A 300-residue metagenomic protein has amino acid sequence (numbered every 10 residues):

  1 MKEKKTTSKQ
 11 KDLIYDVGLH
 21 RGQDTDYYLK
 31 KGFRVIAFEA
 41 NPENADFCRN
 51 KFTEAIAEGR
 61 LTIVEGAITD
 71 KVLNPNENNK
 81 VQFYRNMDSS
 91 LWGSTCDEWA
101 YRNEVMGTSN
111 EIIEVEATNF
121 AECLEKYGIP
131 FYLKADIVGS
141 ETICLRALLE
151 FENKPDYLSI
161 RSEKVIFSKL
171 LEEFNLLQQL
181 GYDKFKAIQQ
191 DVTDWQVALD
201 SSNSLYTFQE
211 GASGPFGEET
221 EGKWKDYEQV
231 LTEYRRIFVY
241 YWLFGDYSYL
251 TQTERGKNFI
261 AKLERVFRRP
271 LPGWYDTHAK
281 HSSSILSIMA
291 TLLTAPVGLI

Functional and structural regions predicted by a protein language model:
M1-I300: Phosphate/nucleotide-binding beta-alpha loop and adjacent structural elements of enzyme active sites
